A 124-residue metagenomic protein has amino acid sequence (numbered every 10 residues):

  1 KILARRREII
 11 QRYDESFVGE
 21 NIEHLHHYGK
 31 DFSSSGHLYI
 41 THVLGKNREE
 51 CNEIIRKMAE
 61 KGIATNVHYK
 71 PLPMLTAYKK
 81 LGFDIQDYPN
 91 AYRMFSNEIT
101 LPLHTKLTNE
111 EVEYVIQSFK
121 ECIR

Functional and structural regions predicted by a protein language model:
K1-R124: PLP-dependent aminotransferase class I/II
